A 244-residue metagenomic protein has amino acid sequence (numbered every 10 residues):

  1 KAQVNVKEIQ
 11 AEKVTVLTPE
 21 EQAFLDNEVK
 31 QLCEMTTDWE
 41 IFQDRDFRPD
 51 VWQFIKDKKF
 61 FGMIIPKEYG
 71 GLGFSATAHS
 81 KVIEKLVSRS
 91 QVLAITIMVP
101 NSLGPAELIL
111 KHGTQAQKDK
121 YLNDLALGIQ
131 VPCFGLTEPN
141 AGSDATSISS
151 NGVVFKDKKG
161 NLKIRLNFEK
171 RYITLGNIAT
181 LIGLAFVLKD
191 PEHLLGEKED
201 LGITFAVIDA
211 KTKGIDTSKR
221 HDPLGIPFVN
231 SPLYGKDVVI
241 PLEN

Functional and structural regions predicted by a protein language model:
K1-P100, E107, H112-V131, S143 (+1 more regions): Amphipathic, small/basic residue-rich leader segments at the start of a protein or domain
F74-A76, D144-T146, L175-T180, G196-L201 (+1 more regions): Short glycine/proline-enriched turns and hinge-like loops at secondary-structure junctions
Y121, T137, I148, E169-R171 (+2 more regions): Short beta-alpha junctions and helix-cap segments that line functional grooves
C133-V154: A gly/ser-rich beta-alpha-beta helix-loop segment of oxidoreductase catalytic cores
V153-D157, L188: Short beta-strand micro-motifs enriched in acidic
N161-D216: A short core secondary-structure module
K213-V239: Flexible, small-/acidic-enriched active-site or ligand-binding loops
P241-N244: Short, intrinsically disordered, charge-balanced linker/junction segments flanking boundaries in proteins
